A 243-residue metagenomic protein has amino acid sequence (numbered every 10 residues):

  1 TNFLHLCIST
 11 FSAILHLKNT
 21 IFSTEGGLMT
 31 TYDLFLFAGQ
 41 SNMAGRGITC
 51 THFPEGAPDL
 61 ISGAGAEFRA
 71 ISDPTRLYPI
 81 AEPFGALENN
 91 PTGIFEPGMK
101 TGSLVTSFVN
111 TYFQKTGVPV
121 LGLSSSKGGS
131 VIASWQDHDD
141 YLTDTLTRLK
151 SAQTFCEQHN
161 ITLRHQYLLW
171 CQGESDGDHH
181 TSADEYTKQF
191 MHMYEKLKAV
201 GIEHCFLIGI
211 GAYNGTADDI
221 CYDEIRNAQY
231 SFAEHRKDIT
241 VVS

Functional and structural regions predicted by a protein language model:
T1-S9, S107-T111: Short intrinsically disordered, low-complexity coil segments enriched in acidic
H5-I8, I14-I21, E25: Short, positively charged and aromatic/hydrophobic N-terminal segments
M29-S243: Cell-envelope and extracellular/periplasmic
